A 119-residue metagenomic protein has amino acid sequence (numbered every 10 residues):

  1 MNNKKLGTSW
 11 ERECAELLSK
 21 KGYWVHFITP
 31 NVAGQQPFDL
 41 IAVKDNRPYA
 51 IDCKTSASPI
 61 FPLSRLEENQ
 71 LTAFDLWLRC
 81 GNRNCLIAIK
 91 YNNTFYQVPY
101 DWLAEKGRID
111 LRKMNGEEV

Functional and structural regions predicted by a protein language model:
M1-N31: Acidic-basic catalytic patches of nuclease active cores, encompassing PD-(D/E)XK and other metal-cofactor nuclease
K5, R79-V119: Domain-level recognition of nuclease-like catalytic cores that cleave nucleotide substrates
L18, L40-A42, N46-P59: Conserved catalytic cores of phosphodiester-cleaving nucleases, focusing on short active-site segments
W24-N46: Active-site metal-binding core of divalent-cation-utilizing nuclease and nuclease-like domains
I28, A50-C53, A88: Short, conserved beta-strand edge motifs with alternating hydrophobic and charged residues
Q35-P37, N46-A50, N69, C80-N82: Short connector loops at helix/strand junctions that flank enzyme active sites, especially segments positioning acidic
I60-S64, R108-I109: A short, polar/proline- and glycine-enriched secondary-structure boundary/capping micro-motif
P62-K90: Short, charged, amphipathic alpha-helix that recurs within catalytic cores of restriction-modification and other
